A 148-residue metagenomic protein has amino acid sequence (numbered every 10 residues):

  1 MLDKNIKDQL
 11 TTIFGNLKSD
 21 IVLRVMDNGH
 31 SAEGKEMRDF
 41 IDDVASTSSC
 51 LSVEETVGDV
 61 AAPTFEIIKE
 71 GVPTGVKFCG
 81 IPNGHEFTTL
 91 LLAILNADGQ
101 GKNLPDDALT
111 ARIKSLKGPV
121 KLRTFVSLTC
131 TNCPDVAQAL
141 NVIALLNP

Functional and structural regions predicted by a protein language model:
M1, K7, G71-T74, F78 (+2 more regions): Generic preference for well-ordered secondary structure
D3-D42, S115-P148: Local sequence-structure signature of Cys/Sec-based thiol-disulfide redox active-site neighborhoods
G15-C79: Extreme N-terminal leader/targeting regions
D42-A45, G84-E86, L95-G99, N141-L145: Short, low-complexity, polar/charged sequence segments that are solvent-exposed and flexible
T47-L51, K102-L104, L146-P148: Glycine-rich loops and low-complexity Gly/Arg-rich segments that provide flexible linkers or classic glycine-based
I67-L104: Non-catalytic, surface beta->alpha helical segment in thiol-disulfide oxidoreductase systems
Q100-L116: Long, charged amphipathic helices and adjacent flexible linkers at domain junctions
